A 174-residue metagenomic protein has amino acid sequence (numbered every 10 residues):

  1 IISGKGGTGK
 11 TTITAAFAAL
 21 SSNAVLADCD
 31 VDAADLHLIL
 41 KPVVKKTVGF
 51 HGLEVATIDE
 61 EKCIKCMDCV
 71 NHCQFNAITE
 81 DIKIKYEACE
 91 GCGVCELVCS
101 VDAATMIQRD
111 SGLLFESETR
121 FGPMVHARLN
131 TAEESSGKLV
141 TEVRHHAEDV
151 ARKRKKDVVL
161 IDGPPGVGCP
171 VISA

Functional and structural regions predicted by a protein language model:
I1-S21, I58: Walker A (P-loop) phosphate-binding motif
L20-A24, E80-I82: Short glycine/proline-enriched coil/turn segments at helix->beta-strand junctions
N23-H37, I107-L114: Short beta-strand-centered segment that lines the nucleotide-binding/catalytic pocket of NTP-utilizing
D28-V31, S100, H126-V171: Switch II (G3) loop of P-loop NTPases
A34-L53, E116-E118: P-loop NTPase switch/communication element
D68-I84, V94-D110: Iron-sulfur cluster-binding cysteine motifs and their immediate structural context in ferredoxin-like electron-transfer
L97, A104-T131, S135, L139: FAD-binding core/adjacent interface of flavoenzyme oxidoreductases
